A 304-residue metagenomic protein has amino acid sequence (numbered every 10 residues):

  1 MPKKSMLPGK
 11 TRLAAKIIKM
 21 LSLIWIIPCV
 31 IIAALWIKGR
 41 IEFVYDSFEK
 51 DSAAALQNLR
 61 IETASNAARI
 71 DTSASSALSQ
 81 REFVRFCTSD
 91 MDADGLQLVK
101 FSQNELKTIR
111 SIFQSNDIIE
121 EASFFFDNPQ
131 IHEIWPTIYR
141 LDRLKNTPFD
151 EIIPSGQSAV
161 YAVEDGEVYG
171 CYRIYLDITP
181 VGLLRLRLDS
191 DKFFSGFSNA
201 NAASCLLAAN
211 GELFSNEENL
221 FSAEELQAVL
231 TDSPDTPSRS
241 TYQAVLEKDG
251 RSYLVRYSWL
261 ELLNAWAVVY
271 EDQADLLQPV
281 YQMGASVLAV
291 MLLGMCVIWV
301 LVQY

Functional and structural regions predicted by a protein language model:
M1-D46, K50, L292, C296: Extreme N-terminal signal-anchor transmembrane helix of membrane signaling/transducer proteins, especially in bacteria
K50-E151: Extracytoplasmic/periplasmic sensory segments of membrane signal-transduction proteins
R85-C87, Q130-T137, G170-Y172, G211-E218 (+1 more regions): Amphipathic coiled-coil signal-relay and dimerization helices
L98-I109, H132-D165, A203, N216-V245: Extracytoplasmic/periplasmic sensor domains and loops in membrane signaling proteins
N104-N116, T179-F221: Solvent-exposed, extracytoplasmic
F113-D189, S195-F197: Extracytoplasmic/periplasmic ligand-binding sensor regions of membrane-associated signaling proteins
E164-Y175, S240-T241, K248-S258, A265: A short beta-strand signature within small-molecule sensing/ligand-binding domains used in signal transduction
W266-Y304: Cytoplasm-proximal transmembrane signaling helix
